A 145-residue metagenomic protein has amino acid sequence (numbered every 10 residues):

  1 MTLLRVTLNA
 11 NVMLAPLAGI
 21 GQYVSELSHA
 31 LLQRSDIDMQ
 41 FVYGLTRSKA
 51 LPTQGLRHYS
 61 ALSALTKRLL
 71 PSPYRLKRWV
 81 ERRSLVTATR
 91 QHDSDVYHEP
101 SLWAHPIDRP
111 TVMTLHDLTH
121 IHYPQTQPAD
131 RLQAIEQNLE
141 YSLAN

Functional and structural regions predicted by a protein language model:
M1-N145: Carbohydrate transferase catalytic cores enriched for Leloir-type hexosyltransferases
